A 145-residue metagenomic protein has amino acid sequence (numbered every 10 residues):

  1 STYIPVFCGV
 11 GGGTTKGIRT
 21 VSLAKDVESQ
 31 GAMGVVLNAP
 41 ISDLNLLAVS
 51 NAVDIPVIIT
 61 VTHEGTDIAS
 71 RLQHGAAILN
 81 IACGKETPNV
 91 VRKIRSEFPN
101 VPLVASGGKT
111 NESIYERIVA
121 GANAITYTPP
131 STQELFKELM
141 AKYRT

Functional and structural regions predicted by a protein language model:
S1, G9-K16, A32-S42, P56-G65 (+2 more regions): Catalytic beta/alpha-barrel core
T2-V6, S29-M33, A52-V57, Q73-I78 (+2 more regions): Glycine-enriched alpha-helix->loop->beta-strand junction motifs that scaffold or abut catalytic
I18-V27, G65-H74, L103, G108-Y127: Catalytic cores of alpha/beta
V21-A32, L44-L47: A short, flexible N-terminal coil/short beta segment enriched in small residues
Q30-D43, I78-V90, A120-K142: Glycine-rich phosphate-binding active-site loops on the catalytic face of alpha/beta enzymes
D43-L46, G65-I68, T87-V91, N111-Y115 (+1 more regions): Short, well-ordered alpha-helical microsegments
L46-A52, K93-I94, F98, Y115-I118 (+1 more regions): C-terminal helical cap(s) of enzyme catalytic domains, especially alpha/beta-barrels
S70, H74, I81-A82, R92-R95: Strongly charged, low-complexity linkers/loops
